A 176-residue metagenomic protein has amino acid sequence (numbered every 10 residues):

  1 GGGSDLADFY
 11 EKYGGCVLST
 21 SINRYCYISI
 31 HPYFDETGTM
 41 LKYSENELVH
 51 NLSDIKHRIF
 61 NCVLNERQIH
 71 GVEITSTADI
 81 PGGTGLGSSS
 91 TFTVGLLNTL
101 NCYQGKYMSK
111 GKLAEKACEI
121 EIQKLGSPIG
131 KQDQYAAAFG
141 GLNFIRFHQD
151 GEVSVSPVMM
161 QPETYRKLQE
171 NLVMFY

Functional and structural regions predicted by a protein language model:
G1-T37: N-terminal, positively charged, Ser/Thr/Ala/Gly-biased leader segments that form transit/presequence-like amphipathic
G2-G3, G85, S90, P128: Short linear sequence motifs
G3-V17, C102-Y176: ATP-dependent small-molecule kinase catalytic core of the GHMP/sugar-kinase superfamily and closely related
I22-I120: Anion-binding (especially nucleotide phosphate/pyrophosphate-binding) glycine-rich loop and adjoining beta-alpha core
